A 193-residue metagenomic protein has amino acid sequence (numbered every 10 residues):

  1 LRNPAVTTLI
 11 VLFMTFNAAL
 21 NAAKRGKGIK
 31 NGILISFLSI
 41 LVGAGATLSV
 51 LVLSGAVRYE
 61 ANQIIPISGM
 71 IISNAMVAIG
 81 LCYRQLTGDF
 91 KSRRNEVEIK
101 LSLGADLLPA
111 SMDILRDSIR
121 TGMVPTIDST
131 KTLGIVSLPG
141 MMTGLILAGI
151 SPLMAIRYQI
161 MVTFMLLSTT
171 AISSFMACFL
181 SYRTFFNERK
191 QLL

Functional and structural regions predicted by a protein language model:
L1-N62: N-terminal transmembrane hairpin
V11-L20, S68-A75, M165-L167: Alpha-helical transmembrane segments and their membrane-interface exit regions
A56-I67, L153-R157: Membrane-water interface of transmembrane alpha-helices in multipass transporters/channels
I67-N95: Membrane-cytosol interface at the C-terminal ends of specific transmembrane alpha-helices in multi-pass membrane
Q85-S118: Short cytoplasmic-facing helical segments at TM-TM junctions of multi-pass membrane proteins
S111-V136: Transmembrane alpha-helices
D128-L153, R157, S173: Non-cytoplasmic
L153-Y182: Hydrophobic alpha-helical transmembrane segments of polytopic membrane proteins
